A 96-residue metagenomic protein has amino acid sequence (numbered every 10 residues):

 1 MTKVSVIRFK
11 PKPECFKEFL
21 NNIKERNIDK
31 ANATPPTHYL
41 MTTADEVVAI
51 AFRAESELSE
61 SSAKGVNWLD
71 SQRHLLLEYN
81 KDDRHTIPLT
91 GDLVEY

Functional and structural regions predicted by a protein language model:
M1-T2, E60: N-terminal intrinsically disordered, low-complexity tails enriched in polar/charged
T2-F9, V48-I50: Active-site-flanking beta-strand signature of metal-NTP-handling nucleotidyl enzymes and homologous cyclase-like
R8-N21: Short, surface-exposed ligand-recognition loops at beta-strand->loop->(often short) alpha-helix junctions that present
E14-F16, D45-V47, S56-L58: Generic "edge-of-domain/loop-turn" microfeature
E25-T37, F52-I87: An amphipathic, aromatic/His-enriched active-site/gating alpha helix that lines ligand/cofactor pockets
H38-T43: Short beta-strand
V48-A51, V94-Y96: Short, solvent-exposed polar/charged micro-motifs at secondary-structure junctions
H85-Y96: Short, low-order "capping/linker" segments at domain edges
